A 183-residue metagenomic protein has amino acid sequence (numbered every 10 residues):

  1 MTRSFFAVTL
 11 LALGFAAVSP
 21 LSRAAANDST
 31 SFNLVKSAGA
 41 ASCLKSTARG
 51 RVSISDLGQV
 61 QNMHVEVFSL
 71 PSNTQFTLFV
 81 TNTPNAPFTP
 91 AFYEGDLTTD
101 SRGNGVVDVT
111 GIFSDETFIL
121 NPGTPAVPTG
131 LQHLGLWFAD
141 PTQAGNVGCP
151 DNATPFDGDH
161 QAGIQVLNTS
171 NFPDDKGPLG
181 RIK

Functional and structural regions predicted by a protein language model:
M1-F5: Positively charged n-region of N-terminal signal peptides that target proteins for export
A7-A17: Bacterial N-terminal signal peptides
S19-L21: N-terminal signal peptide c-region/cleavage motif recognized by signal peptidases
A24-K183: N-terminal leader/targeting pre-sequences
